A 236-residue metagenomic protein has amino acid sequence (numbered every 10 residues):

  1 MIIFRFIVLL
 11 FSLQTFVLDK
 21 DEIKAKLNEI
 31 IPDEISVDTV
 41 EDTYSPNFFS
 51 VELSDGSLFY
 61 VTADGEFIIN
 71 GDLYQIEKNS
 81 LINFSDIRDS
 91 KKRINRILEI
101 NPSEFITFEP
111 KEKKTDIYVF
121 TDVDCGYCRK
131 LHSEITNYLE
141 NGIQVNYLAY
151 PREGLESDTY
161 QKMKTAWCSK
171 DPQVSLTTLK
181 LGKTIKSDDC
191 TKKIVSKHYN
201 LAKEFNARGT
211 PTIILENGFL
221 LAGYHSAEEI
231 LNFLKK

Functional and structural regions predicted by a protein language model:
I2, I7-V17: Hydrophobic h-region of N-terminal signal peptides that target proteins for export in Gram-negative bacteria
F16-S36: Short, non-transmembrane alpha-helical segments in secretory-pathway proteins
P32, S36-D38, P46-L53, S57-Y60 (+2 more regions): Thiol/selenol-based redox catalytic cores and closely related redox-interacting motifs
S80-I106: N-terminal "domain-start" segment that seeds a small globular fold
F108-R129, Q144-Y147: Short active-site neighborhood of thiol/selenol oxidoreductases, capturing the structured segment around
K113-D116, N141-N146, P172-S175, T210: Loop/turn elements at helix/coil->beta-strand transitions in domains of secreted/extracellular proteins
F120-V123, L148-P151, L179, E216 (+1 more regions): Active-site-proximal beta-strand/loop segments in catalytic clefts of secreted hydrolases
N137-C168: Structural microenvironment flanking redox-active thiols in thiol-disulfide oxidoreductases
